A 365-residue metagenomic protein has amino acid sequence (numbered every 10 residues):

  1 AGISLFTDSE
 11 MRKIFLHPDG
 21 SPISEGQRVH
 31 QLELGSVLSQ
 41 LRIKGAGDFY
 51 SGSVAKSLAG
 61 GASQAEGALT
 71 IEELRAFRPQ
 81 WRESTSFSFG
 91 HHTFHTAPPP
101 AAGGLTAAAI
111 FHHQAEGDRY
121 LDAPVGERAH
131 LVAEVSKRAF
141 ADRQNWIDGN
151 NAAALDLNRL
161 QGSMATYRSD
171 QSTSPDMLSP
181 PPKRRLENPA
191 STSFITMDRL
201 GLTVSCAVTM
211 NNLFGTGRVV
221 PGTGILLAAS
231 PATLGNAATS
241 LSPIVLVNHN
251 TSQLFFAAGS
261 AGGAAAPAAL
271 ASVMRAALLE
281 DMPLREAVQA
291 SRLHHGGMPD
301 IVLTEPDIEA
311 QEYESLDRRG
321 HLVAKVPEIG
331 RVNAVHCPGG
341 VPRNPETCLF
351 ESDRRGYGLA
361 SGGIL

Functional and structural regions predicted by a protein language model:
A1-G45, F49-S51, A55-P98, A102 (+2 more regions): Noncatalytic scaffold domains of N-terminal-nucleophile
F6-T7, F77-R78, R184-P189, N236-A237: Short loop/turn motifs at secondary-structure junctions and domain boundaries
L16, E116-T209, T223, L322: Internal maturation/activation junctions in enzymes
K44-S51, K56, G259-M282: Alpha-helical support elements that line or immediately flank enzyme active sites and cofactor-binding pockets
A68-T70, M197-F256, G263-P267, E280: Active-site rim segments in enzyme catalytic domains, especially the processed small/beta chain of N-terminal
W81, N188-S191, L213, T239-L241: Short, small/polar residue-rich loop motifs at catalytic or cofactor-binding pockets
A129, F140, N145, G149-A152 (+4 more regions): Extended C-terminal subregions enriched in glycine
L270-M274, G296-L365: C-terminal catalytic or substrate-handling cores of phosphate/nucleotide- and metal-cofactor-dependent proteins acting
